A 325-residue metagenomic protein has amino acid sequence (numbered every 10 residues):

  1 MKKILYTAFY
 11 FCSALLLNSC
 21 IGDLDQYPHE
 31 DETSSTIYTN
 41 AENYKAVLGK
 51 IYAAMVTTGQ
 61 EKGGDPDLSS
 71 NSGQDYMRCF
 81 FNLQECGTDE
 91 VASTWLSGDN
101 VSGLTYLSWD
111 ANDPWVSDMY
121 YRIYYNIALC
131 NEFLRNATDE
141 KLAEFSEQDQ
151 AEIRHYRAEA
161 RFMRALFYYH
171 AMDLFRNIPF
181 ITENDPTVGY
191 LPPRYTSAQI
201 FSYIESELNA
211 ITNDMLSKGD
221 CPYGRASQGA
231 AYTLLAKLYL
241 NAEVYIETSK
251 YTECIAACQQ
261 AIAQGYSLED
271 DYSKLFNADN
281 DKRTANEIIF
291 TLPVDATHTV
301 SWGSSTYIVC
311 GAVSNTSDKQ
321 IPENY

Functional and structural regions predicted by a protein language model:
M1-H29: Bacterial Sec-dependent N-terminal signal peptides
I21-G98, F201, N209-A210, M215 (+1 more regions): An aromatic- and glycine-enriched ligand-binding surface/loop that stacks and positions planar moieties
K45, G49, A53-G59, V91-F175 (+3 more regions): Conserved, well-structured interaction surfaces
D139-E147, F180, Y245-S249: Short coil/turn and helix-start
F167-P179, L235-I246: Extended, well-ordered alpha-helical segments in internal regulatory regions
N184-V188, Q259-Q260: Short edge-strand/loop segments of extracellular domains
E205: Acidic donor-binding segment of Leloir-type glycosyltransferases
